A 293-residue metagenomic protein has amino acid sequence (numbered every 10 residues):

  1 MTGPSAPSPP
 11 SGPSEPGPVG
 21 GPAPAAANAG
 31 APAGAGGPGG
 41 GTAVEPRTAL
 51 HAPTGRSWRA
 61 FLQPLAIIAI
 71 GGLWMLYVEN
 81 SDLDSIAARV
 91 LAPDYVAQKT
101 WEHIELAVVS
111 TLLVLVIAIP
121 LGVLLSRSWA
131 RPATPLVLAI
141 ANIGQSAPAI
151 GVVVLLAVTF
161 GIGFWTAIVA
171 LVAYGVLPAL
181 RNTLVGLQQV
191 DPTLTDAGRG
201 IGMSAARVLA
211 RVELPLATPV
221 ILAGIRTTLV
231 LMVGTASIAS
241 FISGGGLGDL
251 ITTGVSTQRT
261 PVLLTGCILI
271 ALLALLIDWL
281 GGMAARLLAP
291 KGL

Functional and structural regions predicted by a protein language model:
M1-L112, A289-L293: N-terminal, non-cleaved signal-anchor transmembrane helix
Q98-S110, A157-P178, T218, V262 (+1 more regions): Loop-to-helix entry region at the N-terminal start of transmembrane alpha-helices in multi-pass membrane transporters
I117, A141-A149, V169-L184, Q188 (+4 more regions): Faces of alpha-helical transmembrane segments in polytopic inner-membrane proteins
L121-L156, R181-Q189, D196: Cytoplasmic-entry segments and transmembrane alpha-helices of multi-pass inner-membrane transporters
L138, I150-R181, V185, M203 (+1 more regions): Membrane-interfacial helix termini and adjacent extracytoplasmic/periplasmic loops of multi-pass transporters
V158, T235-I270, A289-L293: Glycine-rich helix-loop "coupling/hinge" segments at transmembrane-helix boundaries in multipass transporters
A173, A205-A239, P261, T265 (+3 more regions): Transmembrane alpha-helices
A179-T227, S240, L247-I251, P290-K291: Short cytoplasmic-facing helical segments at TM-TM junctions of multi-pass membrane proteins
